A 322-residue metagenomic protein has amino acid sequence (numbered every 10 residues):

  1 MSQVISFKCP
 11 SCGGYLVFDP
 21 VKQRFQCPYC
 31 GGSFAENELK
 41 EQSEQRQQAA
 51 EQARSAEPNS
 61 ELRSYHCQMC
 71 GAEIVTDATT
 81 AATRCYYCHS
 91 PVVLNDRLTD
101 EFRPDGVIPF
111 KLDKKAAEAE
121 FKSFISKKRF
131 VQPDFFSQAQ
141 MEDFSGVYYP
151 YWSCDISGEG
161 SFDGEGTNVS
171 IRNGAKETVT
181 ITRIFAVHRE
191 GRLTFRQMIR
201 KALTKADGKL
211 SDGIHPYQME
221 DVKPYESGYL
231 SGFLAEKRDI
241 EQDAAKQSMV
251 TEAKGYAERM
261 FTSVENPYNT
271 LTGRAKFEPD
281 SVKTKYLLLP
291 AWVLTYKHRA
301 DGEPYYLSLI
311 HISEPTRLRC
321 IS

Functional and structural regions predicted by a protein language model:
V4-S6, R24, S60-S64, A82: Residues immediately within or flanking Cys/His clusters that coordinate Zn2+ in small zinc-binding modules
C9-C12, C27-C30, C67-C70, C85-C88: Short cysteine-rich clusters marking metal-coordination/redox-active sites
Y15-V17, A35, V75, V93: Short functional micro-motifs and their immediate structural scaffolds
F18-F25, T76-T83: Short linker/helix segments within small regulatory modules
G31-E38, H89-D96: Short Cys/His-rich micro-motifs in 6-15 aa windows
N37-R54: General zinc-binding finger modules coordinated by cysteine/histidine
F102-D301: Charged, low-complexity helical/coil segments in non-catalytic cytosolic or luminal regions
S308-S322: Residue-level detector of conserved catalytic or cofactor/ligand-binding positions in enzyme active sites
